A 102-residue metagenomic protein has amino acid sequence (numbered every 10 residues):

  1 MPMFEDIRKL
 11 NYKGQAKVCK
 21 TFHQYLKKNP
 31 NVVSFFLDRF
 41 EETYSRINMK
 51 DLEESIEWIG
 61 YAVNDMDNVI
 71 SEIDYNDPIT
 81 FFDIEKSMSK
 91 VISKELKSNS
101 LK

Functional and structural regions predicted by a protein language model:
M1-K102: Ligand/cofactor-recognition surfaces for anionic moieties
